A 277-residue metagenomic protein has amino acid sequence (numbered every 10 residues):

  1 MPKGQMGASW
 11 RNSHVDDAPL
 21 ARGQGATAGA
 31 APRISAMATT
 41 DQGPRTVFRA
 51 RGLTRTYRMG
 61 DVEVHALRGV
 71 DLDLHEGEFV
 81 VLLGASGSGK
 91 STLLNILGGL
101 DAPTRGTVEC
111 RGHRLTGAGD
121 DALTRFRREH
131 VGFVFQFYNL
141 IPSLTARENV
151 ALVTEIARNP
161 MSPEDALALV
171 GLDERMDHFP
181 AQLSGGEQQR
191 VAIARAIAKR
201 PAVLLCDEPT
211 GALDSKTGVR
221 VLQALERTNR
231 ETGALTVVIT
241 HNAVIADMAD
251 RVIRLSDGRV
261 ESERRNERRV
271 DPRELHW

Functional and structural regions predicted by a protein language model:
V15-A18: Short hydrophobic alpha-helical segments enriched in small aliphatic residues
Q24-A30: Compositionally biased, low-complexity flexible segments
P32-A36: Short, Lys/Arg-enriched N-terminal segments with co-localized hydrophobic residues within the first ~10-30 amino acids
A38-V47: Primarily ABC-family ATPase nucleotide-binding module
T46-A249, R254-L255, V260: ABC family nucleotide-binding domain
R259-W277: Conserved beta-strand-loop-alpha-helix hinge in the C-terminal portion of ABC ATPase nucleotide-binding domains
